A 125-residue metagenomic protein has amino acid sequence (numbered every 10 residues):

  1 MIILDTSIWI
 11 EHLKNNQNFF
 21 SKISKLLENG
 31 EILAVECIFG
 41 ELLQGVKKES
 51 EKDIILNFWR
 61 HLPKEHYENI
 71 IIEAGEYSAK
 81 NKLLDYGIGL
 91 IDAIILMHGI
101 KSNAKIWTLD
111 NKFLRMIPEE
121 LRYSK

Functional and structural regions predicted by a protein language model:
M1, L96, I100-K125: Acidic, PIN/NYN-like endoribonuclease modules and their adjacent C-terminal/linker elements
M1-A34, Q44-L56, K125: Short, well-structured N-terminal submotif of metal-dependent ribonuclease cores
I8-W9, I38, I70, I95 (+1 more regions): Alpha-helix capping/helix-boundary segments
F20, V35, F39, K52 (+2 more regions): A general structural signal for well-ordered alpha-helical segments in protein cores
N29-E31, H61-L62, I100-K105: Short active-site oxyanion
R60-L83: Acidic catalytic patch
